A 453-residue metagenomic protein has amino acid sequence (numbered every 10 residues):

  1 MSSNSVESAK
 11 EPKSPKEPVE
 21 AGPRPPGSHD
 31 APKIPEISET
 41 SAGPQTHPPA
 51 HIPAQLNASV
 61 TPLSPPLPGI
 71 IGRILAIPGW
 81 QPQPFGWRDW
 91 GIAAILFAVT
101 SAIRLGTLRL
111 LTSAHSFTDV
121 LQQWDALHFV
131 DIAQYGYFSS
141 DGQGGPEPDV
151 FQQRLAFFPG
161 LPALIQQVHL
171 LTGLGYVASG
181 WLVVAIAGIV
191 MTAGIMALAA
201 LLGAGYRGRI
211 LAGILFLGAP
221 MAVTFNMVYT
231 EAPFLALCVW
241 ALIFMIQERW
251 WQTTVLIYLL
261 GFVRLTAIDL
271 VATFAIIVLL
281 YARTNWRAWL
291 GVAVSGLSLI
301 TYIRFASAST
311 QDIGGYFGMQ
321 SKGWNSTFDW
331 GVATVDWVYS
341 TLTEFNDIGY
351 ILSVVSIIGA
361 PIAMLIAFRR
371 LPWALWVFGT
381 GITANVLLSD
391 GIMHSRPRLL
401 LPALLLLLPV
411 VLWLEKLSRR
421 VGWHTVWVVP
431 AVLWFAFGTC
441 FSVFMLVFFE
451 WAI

Functional and structural regions predicted by a protein language model:
M1-E7, K13-T112, A200, R287 (+1 more regions): Start-transfer (signal-anchor) and selected internal transmembrane alpha helices of multi-pass inner/ER membrane
T100-S116, L121, V271-G379: Membrane-lumen/periplasm interface segments of specific transmembrane helices in polyprenyl phosphate-linked
W124-G142, P146-G173, G331-D336: Short hydrophobic/aromatic helix or loop-helix immediately within or flanking a transmembrane segment in polytopic
Q167, S179-L202, P361-L365: Transmembrane-helix motifs of polytopic, lipid-linked glycan transferases
A178, I195-G218, A236, A374-V377: Transmembrane-helix signature of polytopic, membrane-embedded enzymes that assemble or transfer cell-envelope glycans
I186, Y206, L211-W240, M245 (+2 more regions): Multi-pass, polyprenyl lipid-linked donor-dependent membrane glycosyltransferases
A241-Q252, A282, L414: Membrane-interface transmembrane helices that cradle and orient dolichyl/undecaprenyl
V292-G296, K416-A452: Signature aromatic-anchored transmembrane alpha helix within multi-pass, membrane-resident enzymes that catalyze glycan
